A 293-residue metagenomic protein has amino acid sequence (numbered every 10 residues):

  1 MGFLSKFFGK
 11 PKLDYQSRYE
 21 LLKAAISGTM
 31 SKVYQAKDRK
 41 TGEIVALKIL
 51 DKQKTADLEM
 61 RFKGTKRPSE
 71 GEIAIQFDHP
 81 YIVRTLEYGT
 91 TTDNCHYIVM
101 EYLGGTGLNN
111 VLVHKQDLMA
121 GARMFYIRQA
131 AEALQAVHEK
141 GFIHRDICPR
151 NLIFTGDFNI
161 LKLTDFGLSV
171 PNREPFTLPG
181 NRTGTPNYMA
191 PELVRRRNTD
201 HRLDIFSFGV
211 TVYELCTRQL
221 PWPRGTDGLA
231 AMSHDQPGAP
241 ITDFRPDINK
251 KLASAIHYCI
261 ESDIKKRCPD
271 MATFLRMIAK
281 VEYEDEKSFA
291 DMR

Functional and structural regions predicted by a protein language model:
A56-Q76: AlphaC helix of the eukaryotic protein kinase fold
R84-H96: Short beta-strand micro-motifs within the conserved protein kinase catalytic domain, predominantly in the N-lobe
D93-G107: Conserved short submotifs of the Hanks-type protein kinase catalytic core that shape the nucleotide-binding pocket
L108-L118: AlphaC helix of the protein kinase catalytic domain
Y126-I127: Activation segment signature within eukaryotic-like protein kinase domains
E132-F142: Protein kinase catalytic-loop region centered on the HRD/HxD motif
